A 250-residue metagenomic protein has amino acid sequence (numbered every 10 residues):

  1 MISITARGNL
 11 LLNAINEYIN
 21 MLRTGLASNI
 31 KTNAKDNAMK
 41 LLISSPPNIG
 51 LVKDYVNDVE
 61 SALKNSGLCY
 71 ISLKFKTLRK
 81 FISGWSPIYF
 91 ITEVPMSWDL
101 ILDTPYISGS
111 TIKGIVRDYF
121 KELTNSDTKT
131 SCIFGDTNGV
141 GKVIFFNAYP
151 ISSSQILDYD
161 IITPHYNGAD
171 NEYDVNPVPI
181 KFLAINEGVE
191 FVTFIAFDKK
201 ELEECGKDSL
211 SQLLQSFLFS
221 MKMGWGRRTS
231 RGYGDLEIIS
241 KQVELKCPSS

Functional and structural regions predicted by a protein language model:
M1-S250: Small/polar/charged residue-enriched interaction surfaces, especially the RNA/DNA-contacting tracks of RNP/CRISPR
